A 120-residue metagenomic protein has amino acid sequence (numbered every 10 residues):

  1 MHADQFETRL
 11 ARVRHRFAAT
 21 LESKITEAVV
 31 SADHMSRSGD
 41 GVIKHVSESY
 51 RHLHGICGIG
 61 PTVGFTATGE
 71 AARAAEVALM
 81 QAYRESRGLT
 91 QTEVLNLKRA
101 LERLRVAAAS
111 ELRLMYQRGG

Functional and structural regions predicted by a protein language model:
M1-Q5, V30, H34-R37, Y50-H54 (+1 more regions): Short, charged/polar, low-complexity loop and linker segments that flank or interrupt alpha-helical bundles
H2-V29, R84-G120: Amphipathic, coiled-coil-like alpha-helical segments
T8, R12-A19, D40-S47, T62 (+1 more regions): Short, solvent-exposed segments of well-ordered alpha helices
H15, V30-D33, R37, G58 (+2 more regions): Regular, well-ordered alpha-helical segments
D33-D40, P61, Y83-G88: Short, flexible helix-adjacent loops and helix caps
S38, H45, T66, R73 (+3 more regions): Flexible domain-boundary/linker segments
I43-M80: Extended, amphipathic alpha-helices with heptad-repeat/coiled-coil or helix-bundle character that serve as
